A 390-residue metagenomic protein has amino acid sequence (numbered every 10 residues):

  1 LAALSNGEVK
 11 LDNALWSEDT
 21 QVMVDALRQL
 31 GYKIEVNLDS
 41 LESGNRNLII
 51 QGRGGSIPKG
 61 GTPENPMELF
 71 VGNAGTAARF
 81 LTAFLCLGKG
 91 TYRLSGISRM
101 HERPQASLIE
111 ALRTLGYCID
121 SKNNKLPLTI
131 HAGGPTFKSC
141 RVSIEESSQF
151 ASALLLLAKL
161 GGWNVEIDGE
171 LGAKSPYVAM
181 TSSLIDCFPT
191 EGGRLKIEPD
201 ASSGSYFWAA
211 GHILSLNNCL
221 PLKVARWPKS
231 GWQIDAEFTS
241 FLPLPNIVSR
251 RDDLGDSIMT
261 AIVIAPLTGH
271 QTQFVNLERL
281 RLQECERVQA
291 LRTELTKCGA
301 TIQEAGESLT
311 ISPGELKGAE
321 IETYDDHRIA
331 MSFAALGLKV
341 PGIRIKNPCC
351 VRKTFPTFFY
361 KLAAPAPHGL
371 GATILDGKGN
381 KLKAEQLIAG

Functional and structural regions predicted by a protein language model:
L1-G390: Structural preference for solvent-exposed beta-strand-turn elements and adjacent flexible terminal/loop segments within
